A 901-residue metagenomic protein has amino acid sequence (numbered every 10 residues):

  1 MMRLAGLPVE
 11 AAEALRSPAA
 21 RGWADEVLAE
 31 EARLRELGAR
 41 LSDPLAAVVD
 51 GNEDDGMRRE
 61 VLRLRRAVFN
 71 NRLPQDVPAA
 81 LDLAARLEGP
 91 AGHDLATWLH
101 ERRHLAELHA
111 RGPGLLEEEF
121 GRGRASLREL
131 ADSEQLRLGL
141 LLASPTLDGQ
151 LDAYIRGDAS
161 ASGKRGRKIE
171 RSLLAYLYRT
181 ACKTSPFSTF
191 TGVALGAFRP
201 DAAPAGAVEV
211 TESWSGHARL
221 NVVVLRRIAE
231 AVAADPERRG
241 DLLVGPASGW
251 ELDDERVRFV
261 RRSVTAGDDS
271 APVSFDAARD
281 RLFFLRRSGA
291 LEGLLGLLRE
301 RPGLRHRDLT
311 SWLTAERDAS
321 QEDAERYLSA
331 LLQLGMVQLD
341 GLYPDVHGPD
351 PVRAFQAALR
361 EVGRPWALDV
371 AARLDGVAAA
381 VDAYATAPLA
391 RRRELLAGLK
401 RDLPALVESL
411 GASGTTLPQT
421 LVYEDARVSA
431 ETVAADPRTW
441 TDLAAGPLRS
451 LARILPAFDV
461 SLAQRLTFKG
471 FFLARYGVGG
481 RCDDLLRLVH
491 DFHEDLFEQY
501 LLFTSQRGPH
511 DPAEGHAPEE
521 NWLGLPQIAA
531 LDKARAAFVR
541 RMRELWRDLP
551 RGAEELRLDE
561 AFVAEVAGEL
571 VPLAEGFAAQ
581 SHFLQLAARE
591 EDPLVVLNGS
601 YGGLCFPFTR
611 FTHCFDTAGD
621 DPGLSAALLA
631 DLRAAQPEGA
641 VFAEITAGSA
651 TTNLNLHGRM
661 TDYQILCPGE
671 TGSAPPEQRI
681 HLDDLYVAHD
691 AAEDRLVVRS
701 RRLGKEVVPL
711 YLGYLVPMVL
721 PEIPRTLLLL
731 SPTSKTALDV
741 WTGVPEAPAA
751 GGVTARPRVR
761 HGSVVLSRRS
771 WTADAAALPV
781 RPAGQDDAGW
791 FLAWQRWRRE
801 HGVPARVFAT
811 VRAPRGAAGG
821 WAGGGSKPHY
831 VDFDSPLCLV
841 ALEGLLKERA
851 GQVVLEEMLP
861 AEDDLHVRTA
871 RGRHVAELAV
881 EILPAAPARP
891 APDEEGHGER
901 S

Functional and structural regions predicted by a protein language model:
M1-L220, E322-S649, G819-S901: Type-3 copper protein
M1-M2, Y176-E300: Acidic, low-complexity/disordered tracts enriched in E/D and polar residues
L141-A234, V708-R768, A775, A783 (+4 more regions): Short, Φ-rich (hydrophobic/aromatic) sequence segments
V224, I228-A231, E237-A247, L252-D254 (+6 more regions): Segments forming glycine/polar-rich beta-alpha architectures that bind adenosine-containing cofactors
P302-L313: Short acidic, hydrophobic short linear motifs in intrinsically disordered regions
T314-D323: Short, positively charged loop/turn segments that connect secondary-structure elements
R589-E857, R868, E877-E881: C-terminal structured domains
